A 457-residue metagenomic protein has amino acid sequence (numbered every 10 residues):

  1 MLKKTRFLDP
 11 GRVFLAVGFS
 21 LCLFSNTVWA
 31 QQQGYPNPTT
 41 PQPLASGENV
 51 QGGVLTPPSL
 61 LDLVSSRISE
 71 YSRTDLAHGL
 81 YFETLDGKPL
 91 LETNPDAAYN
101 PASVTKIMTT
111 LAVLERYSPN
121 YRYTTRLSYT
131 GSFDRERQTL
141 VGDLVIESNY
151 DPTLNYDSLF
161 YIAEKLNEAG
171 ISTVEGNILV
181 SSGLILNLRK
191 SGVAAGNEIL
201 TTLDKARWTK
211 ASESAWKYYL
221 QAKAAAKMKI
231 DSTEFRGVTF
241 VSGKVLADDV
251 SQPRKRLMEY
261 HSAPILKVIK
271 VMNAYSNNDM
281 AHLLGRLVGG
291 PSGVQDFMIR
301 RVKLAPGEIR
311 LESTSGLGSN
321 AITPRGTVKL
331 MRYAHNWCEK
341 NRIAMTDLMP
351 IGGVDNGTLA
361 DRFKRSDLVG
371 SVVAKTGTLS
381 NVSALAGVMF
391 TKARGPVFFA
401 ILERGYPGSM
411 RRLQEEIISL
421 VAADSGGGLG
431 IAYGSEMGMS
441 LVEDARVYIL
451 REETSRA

Functional and structural regions predicted by a protein language model:
F14-S25: Bacterial N-terminal signal peptides
Q31-D86, L90-A98, A163-A169: Beta-lactamase-like hydrolase cores
A45-L55, E92-P101, L144-L154, R254-E259 (+5 more regions): Second-shell loop/turn segments in exported
G87, P101-P119, I178, M272 (+1 more regions): Active-site SXXK
L90-E92, G285-A457: Small-residue-rich helix-loop
E115-T130, R342-T346: Short, well-structured active-site flanking segments
Y123-N187, S191-G196: Active-site-adjacent, His/Asp/Glu-enriched structural segments that form or flank metal-binding and acid/base networks
A195-L348: A small/polar active-site loop signature that marks catalytic segments
